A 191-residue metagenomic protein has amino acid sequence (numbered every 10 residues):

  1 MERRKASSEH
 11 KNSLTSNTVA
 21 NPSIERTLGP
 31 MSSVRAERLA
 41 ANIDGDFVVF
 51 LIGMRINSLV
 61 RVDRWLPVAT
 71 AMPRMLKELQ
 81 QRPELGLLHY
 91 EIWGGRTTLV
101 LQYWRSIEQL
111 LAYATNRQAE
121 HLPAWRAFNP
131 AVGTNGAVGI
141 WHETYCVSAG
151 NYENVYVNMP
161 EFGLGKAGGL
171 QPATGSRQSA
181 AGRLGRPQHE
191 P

Functional and structural regions predicted by a protein language model:
E2-R4, L14-T97, A112, G136-P191: Short S/T/G/P-rich N-terminal loop/turn motif that feeds into the first structured element of a domain
Y103-R105: Tryptophan-centric aromatic hotspots in well-structured domains and transmembrane helices
I107-G139: An amphipathic, aromatic/His-enriched active-site/gating alpha helix that lines ligand/cofactor pockets
